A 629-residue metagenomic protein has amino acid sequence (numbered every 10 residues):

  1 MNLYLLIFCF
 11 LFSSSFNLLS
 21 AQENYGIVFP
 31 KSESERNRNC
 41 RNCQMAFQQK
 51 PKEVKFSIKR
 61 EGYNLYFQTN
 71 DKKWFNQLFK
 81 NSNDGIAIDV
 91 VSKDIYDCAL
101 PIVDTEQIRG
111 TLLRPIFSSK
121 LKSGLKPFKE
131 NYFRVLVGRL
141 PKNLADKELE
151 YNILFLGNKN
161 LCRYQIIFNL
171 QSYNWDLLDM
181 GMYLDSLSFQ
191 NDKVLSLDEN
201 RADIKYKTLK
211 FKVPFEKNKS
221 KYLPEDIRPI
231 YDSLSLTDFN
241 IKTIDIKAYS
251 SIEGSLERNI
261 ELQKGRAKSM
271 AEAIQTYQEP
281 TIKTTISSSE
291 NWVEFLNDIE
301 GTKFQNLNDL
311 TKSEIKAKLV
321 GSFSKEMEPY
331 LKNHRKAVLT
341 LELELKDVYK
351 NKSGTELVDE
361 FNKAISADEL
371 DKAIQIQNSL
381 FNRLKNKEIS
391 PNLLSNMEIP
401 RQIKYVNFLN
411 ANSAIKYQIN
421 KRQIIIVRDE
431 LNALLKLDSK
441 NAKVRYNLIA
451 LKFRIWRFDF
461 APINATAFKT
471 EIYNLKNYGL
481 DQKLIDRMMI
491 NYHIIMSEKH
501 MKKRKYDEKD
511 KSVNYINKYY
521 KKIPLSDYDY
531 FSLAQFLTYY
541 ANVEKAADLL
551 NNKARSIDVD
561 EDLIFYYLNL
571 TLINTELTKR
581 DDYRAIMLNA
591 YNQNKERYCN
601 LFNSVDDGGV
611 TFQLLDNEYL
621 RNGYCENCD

Functional and structural regions predicted by a protein language model:
L5-F10, F16-D629: N-terminal targeting segments with Sec-dependent signals, encompassing both cleavable signal peptides and non-cleavable
